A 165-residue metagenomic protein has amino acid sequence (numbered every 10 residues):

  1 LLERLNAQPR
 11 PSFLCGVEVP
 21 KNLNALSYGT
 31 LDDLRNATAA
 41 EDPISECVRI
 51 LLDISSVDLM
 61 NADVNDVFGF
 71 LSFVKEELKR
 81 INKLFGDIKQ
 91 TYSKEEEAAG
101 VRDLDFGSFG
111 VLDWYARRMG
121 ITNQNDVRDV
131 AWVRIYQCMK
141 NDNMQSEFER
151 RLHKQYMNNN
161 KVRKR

Functional and structural regions predicted by a protein language model:
L1-R165: An amphipathic, hydrophobic-aromatic interaction surface with interspersed Lys/Arg that forms lipid/phosphate-bearing
